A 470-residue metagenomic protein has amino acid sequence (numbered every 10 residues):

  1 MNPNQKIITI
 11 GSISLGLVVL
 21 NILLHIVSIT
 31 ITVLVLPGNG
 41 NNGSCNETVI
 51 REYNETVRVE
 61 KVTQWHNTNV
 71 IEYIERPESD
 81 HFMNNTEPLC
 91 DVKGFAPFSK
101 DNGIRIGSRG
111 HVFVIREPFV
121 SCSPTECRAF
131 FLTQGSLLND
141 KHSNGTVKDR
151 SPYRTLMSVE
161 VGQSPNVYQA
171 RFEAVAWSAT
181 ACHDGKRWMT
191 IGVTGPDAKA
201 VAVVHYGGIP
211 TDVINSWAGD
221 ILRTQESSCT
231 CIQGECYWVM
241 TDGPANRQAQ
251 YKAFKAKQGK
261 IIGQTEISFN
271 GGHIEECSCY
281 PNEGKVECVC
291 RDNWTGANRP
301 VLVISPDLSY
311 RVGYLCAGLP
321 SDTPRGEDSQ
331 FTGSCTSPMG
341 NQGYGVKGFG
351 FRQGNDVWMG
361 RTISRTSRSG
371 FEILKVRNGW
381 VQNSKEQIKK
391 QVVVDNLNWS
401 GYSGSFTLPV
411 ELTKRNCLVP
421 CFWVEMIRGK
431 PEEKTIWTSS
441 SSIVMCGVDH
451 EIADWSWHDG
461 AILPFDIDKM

Functional and structural regions predicted by a protein language model:
I8-G40: Alpha-helical transmembrane segments in eukaryotic/viral proteins
N46-D80: Serine/threonine-rich low-complexity intrinsically disordered regions
L89, V167-A174, D212-G219, I262-F269 (+3 more regions): Beta-propeller fold detector
G110-F119, E173-C182, I221-C229, G271-C279 (+2 more regions): Repeated scaffold domains used in trafficking and secretory/extracellular systems, primarily beta-propellers
C127-T133, R187-G192, E235-T241, V286-R291 (+9 more regions): Short beta-strand elements that form the blades of beta-propeller/WD-repeat-like and other beta-sheet-rich scaffold
L137-L156, D197-V203, N246-A253, G296-V303 (+2 more regions): Structural motif
V376-V381: Short loop/turn segments immediately following beta-strands, especially the blade-tip and inter-blade linker loops
P420-E425, K434-M470: Blade-level signature of beta-propeller repeat domains, shared across WD40, Kelch, NHL, RCC1 and BNR/Asp-box propellers
